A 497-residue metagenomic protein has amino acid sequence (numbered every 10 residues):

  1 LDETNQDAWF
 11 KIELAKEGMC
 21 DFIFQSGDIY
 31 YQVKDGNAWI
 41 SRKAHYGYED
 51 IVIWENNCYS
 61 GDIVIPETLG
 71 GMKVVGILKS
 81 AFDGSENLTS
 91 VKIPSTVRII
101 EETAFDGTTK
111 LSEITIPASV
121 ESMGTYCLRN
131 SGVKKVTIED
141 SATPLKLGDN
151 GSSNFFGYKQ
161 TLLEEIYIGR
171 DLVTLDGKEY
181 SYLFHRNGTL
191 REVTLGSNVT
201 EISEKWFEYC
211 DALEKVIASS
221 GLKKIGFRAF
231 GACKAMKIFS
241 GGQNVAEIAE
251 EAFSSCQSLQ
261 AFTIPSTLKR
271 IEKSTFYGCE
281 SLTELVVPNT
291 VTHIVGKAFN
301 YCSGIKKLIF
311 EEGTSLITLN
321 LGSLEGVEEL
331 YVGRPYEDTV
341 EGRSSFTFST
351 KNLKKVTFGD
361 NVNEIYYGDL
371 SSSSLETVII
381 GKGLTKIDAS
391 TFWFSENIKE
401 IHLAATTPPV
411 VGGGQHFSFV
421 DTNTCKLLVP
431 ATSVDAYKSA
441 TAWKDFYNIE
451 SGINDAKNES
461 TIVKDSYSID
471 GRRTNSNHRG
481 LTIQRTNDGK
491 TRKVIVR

Functional and structural regions predicted by a protein language model:
L1-S26, T422-S451: Extracellular/surface-exposed low-complexity segments
N5, S26, E325, N487-K490: Glycine-centered tight beta-turn/hairpin loop motif at sheet-sheet or coil-to-beta transitions
I12, K34-G36, C58-V75, E86-I99 (+14 more regions): Structural signature of tandem-repeat unit edges
G18-E86: N-terminal segments that cap or nucleate solenoid repeat domains
M19-D35, I138, G452-Y467: Disulfide-bonded cysteine-rich modules in secreted/extracellular proteins, activating on the conserved Cys frameworks
L78-A81, E101-A104, G124-C127, S152-F156 (+10 more regions): Consensus positions within tandem repeat domains that build extended binding/scaffold surfaces
G151-F155, Y180-Y182, S344-F346, G413-F419 (+1 more regions): Short, aromatic/basic amphipathic alpha-helical patches
G452-R497: C-terminal outer-membrane/trafficking sorting elements
